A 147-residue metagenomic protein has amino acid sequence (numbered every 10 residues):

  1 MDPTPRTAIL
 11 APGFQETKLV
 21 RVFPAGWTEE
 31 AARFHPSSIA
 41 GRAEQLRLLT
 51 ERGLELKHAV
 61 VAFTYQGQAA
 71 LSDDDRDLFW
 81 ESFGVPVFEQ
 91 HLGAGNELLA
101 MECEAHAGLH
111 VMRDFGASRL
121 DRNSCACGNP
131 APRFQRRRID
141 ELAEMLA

Functional and structural regions predicted by a protein language model:
M1-A147: Active-site glycine/GP-rich loop and adjacent strand/helix microenvironment that borders small-molecule binding pockets
